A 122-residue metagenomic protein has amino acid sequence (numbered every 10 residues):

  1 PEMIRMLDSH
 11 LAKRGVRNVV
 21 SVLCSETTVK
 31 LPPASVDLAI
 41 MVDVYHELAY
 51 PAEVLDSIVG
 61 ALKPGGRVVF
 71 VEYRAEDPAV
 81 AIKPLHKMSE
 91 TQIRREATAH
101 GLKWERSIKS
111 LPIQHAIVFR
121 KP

Functional and structural regions predicted by a protein language model:
P1-V29: Class I SAM-dependent methyltransferase SAM/SAH-binding core
I4, R67-R94: Conserved class I S-adenosyl-L-methionine
A12-R17, P64-G65, G101: Short helix-capping segments at alpha-helix termini
V29-A39: A short acidic, Gly/Pro-enriched loop at the edge of an enzyme's catalytic core that lines a small-molecule cofactor
D37-V42, V54: A short beta-strand submotif of the Rossmann-like class I SAM-dependent methyltransferase core that lines
V44-E47: A short His-aromatic
A52-R67: A short glycine-rich, Lys/Arg-flanked "PGG" loop and its adjoining helix->strand segment in the class I
H100-P122: Core SAM-dependent methyltransferase catalytic element
